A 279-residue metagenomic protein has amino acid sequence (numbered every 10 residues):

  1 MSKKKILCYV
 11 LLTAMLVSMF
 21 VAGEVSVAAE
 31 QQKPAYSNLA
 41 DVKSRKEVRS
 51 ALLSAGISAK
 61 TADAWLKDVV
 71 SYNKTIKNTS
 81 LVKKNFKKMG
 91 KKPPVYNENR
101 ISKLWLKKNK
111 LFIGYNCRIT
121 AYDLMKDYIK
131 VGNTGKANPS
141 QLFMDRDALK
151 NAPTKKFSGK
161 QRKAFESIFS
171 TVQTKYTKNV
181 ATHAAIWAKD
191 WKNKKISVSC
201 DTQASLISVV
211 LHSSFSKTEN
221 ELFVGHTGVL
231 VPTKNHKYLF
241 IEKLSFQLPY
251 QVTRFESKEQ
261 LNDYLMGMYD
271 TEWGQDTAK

Functional and structural regions predicted by a protein language model:
K4-V25: Sec-dependent N-terminal signal peptides of Gram-positive bacterial secreted proteins and lipoproteins
G23, V27-K279: Cysteine-nucleophile amide-bond enzymes
